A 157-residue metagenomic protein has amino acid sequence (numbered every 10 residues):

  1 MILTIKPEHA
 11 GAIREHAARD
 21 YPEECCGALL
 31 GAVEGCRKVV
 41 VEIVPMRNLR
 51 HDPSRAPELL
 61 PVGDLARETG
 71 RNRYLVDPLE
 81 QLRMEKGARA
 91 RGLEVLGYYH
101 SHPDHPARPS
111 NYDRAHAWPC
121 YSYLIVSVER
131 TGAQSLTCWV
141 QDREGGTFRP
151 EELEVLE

Functional and structural regions predicted by a protein language model:
M1-V95, P103-E157: Conserved beta-strand-loop surface patch within small alpha/beta domains used for substrate/adaptor or ligand engagement
